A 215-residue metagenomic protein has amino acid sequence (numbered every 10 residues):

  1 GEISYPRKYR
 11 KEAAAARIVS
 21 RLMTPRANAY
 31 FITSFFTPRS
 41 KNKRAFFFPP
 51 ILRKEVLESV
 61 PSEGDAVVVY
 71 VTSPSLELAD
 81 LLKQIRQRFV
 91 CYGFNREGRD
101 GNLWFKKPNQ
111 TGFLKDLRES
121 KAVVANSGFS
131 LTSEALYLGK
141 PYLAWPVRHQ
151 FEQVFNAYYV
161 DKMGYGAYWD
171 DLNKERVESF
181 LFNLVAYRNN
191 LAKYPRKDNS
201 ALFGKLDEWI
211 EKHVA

Functional and structural regions predicted by a protein language model:
G1-E2, G93-E97, N109, V147-E152 (+1 more regions): Short, acidic/turn-prone active-site loops that include or flank metal/cofactor- and phosphate-binding residues
G1-F47: Active-site-proximal region of nucleotide-activated glycan assembly enzymes, centered on histidine/acidic-rich loops
R26, E63, R118-E119: Alpha-helix C-terminal capping/helix-to-coil transition sites in glycosyltransferase folds
A29, A66, K121-A122: Structural motif
F47-F48, L52-G98: Conserved catalytic-core segment of nucleotide-activated headgroup transferases in glycan assembly
F94-Y137: Donor nucleotide-activated moiety binding/catalytic core segment of transferases that use nucleotide-activated donors
L131-T132, L136-N189: Catalytic binding pocket for nucleotide-activated donors in carbohydrate/polymer assembly enzymes
S179-A215: C-terminal amphipathic helix plus adjacent low-complexity, charged tail appended to glycosyltransferase catalytic
